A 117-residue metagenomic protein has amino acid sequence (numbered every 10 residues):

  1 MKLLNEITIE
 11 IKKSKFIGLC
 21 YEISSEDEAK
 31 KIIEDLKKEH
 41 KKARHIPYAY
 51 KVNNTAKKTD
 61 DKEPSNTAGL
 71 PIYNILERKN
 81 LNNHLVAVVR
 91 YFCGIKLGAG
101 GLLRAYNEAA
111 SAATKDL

Functional and structural regions predicted by a protein language model:
M1-T67: C-terminal regulatory domains involved in ligand/effector binding and gene-expression control
K13, A29, S65, I95 (+2 more regions): Hydrophobic alpha-helical segments and helix-packing faces
S14, L81-N82: Short flexible coil/turn linkers enriched for glycine and charged/polar residues that connect secondary-structure
K37, K41, L76-L81, N107-K115: Signal for well-folded cores of large energy- and translation-related assemblies
K51, N82-F92: Glycine- and acidic-rich phosphate- and metal-coordinating loops
K57-T59, V89-I95: Short hinge/gating elements
P64-G69, Y73-E77, N83-V86, L102-Y106: Conserved mixed alpha/beta catalytic, RNA-binding, or beta-rich assembly cores of soluble enzyme, regulatory
V88, K96-L117: Glycine- and Gly-Pro-enriched alpha-helical subdomains that act as flexible, kink-prone "lid/hinge" or packing modules
